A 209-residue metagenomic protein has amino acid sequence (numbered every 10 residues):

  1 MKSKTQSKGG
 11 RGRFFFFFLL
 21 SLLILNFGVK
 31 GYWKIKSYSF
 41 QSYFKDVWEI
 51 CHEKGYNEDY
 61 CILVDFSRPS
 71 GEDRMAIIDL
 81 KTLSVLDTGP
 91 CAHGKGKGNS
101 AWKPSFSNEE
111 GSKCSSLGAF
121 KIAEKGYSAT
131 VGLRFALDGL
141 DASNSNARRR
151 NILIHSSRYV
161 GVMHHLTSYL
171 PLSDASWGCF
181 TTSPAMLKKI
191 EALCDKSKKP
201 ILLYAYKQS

Functional and structural regions predicted by a protein language model:
K2-L22: N-terminal Sec-pathway targeting helices
T5-K8, F27, D174: Compositionally biased, low-complexity repeat tracts
F15-I35: Alpha-helical hydrophobic membrane-insertion segments
V29-W177, P184-I201, Y206-S209: Cell wall/extracellular polymer interaction/catalysis modules
